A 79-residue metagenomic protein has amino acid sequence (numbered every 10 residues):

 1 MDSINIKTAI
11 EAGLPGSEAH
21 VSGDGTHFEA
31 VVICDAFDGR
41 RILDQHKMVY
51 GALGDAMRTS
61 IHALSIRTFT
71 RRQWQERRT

Functional and structural regions predicted by a protein language model:
M1-G16: N-proximal, solvent-exposed amphipathic alpha-helical segments enriched in charged/polar residues
I6, I10, V21, V32-I33 (+1 more regions): Hydrophobic aliphatic residue packing
G13-E29: Short edge beta-strands and adjacent turn/loop segments
D24, I33, R67-R71: Short loop/turn motifs enriched for small/polar and acidic residues
H27, H46, H62: Histidine-centered active-site/metal-ligand motif
V32-D44: A short interface-forming secondary-structure element
D44-Y50: Short amphipathic alpha-helices in soluble, non-transmembrane regions that often serve as interface/regulatory elements
Y50-T79: C-terminal structural segments of small proteins and small subunits
